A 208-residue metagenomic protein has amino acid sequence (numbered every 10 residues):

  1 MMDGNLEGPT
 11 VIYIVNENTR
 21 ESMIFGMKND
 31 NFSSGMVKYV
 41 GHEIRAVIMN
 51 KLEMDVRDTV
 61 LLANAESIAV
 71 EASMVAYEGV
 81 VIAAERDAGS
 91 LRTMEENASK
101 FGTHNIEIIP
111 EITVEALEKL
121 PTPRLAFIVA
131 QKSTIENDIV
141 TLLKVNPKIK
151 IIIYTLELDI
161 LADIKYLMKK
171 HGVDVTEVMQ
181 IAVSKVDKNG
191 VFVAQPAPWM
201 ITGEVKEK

Functional and structural regions predicted by a protein language model:
M1-G35: A contiguous loop/helix-start segment that scaffolds small-molecule binding in enzyme catalytic cores
T10-N18, K188-K208: Core SAM-dependent methyltransferase catalytic element
N50-D55, M74: Glycine-rich helix-loop-beta junction characteristic of Rossmann-like nucleotide cofactor-binding loops
V56-E66: Conserved class I S-adenosyl-L-methionine
E66-E78: Conserved SAM-binding loop of SAM-dependent methyltransferases across substrates and taxa, primarily the Class I
E78-A84, I151: Short beta-strand element of Class I
A84-F127, S133-T134: S-adenosyl-L-methionine
I139-A197: C-terminal substrate-binding/active-site "lid" region of AdoMet-derived donor-dependent transferases
